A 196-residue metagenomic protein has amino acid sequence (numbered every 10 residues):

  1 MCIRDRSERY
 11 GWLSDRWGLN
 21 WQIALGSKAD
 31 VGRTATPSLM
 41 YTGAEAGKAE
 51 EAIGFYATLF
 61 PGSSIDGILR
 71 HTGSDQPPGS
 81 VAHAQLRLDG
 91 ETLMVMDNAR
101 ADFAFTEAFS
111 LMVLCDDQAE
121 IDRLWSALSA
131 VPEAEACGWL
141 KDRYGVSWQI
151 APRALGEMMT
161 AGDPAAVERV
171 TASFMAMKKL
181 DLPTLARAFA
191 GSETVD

Functional and structural regions predicted by a protein language model:
M1-I3: Short, small-residue-biased leader/transition segments that mark boundaries at the very start of proteins
D5, Q22-H71, A108-V113, A154-D196: N-terminal beta-strand motif that seeds the catalytic metal site of vicinal oxygen chelate
D5-E8, S80, E133-E135: Short, small/polar residue-rich loop motifs at catalytic or cofactor-binding pockets
D15, P37, Y56, L86 (+3 more regions): Terminal peptide-recognition signature
L19, V146, L180: Conserved Rossmann-like nucleotide-cofactor binding loop
W21-I23, I68-F105, W148-R153: Conserved short beta-strand elements that form part of the metal-binding/catalytic scaffold of enzyme active sites
T36-E45, Q85-R87, F103-E120, L124-A127 (+1 more regions): Vicinal oxygen chelate
R123-S129, R143-L155: Conserved, surface-exposed functional patches that form binding/active-site neighborhoods
